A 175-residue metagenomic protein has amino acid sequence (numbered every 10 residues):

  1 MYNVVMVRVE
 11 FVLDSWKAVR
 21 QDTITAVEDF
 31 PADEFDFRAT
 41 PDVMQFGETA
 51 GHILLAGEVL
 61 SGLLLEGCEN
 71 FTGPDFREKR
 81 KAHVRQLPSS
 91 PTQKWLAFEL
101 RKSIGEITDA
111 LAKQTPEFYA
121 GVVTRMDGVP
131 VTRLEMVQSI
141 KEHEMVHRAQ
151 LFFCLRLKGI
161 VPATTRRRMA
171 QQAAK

Functional and structural regions predicted by a protein language model:
Y2-F11, L55-M126, K158-K175: Short, helix-capping/interhelical loops that line the mouth of catalytic, cofactor-, or ligand-binding pockets
W16-T23, F46-S61, A97-I107, V137-L151: Alpha-helical transition-metal enzyme core signature, strongest for iron centers
V27-F30: His/Met- and acidic-residue-enriched segments that coordinate or traffic transition-metal cofactors and support
F37-R38: Surface-exposed patches in mature extracellular/periplasmic domains of secreted proteins
T124-L134: Carbohydrate-binding/catalytic loop surfaces
C154: A short helix-coil junction within the Rossmann-fold of NAD(P)-dependent oxidoreductases
